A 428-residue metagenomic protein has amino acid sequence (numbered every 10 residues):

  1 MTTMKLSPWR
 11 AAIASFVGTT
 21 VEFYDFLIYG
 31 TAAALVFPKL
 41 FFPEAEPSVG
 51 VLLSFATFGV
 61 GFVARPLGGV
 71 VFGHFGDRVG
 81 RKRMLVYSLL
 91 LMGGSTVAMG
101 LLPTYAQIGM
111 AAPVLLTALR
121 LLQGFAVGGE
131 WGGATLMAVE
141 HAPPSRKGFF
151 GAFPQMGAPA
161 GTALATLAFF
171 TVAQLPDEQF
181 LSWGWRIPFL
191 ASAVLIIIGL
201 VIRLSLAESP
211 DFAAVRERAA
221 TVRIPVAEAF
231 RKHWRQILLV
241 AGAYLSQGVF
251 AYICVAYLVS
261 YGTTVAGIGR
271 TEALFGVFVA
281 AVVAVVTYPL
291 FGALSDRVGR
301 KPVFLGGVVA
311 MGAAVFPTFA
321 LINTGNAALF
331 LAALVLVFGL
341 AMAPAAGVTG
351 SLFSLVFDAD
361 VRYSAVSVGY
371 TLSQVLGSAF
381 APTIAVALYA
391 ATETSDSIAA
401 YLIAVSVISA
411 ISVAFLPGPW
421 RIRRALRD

Functional and structural regions predicted by a protein language model:
G30, W234-V283, G377-A381: Extracytoplasmic gate region of multi-pass secondary transporters
R78-L90, R297-V308: Cytoplasmic membrane-interface "Motif A"-like loop-to-helix N-cap segments of 12-TM Major Facilitator Superfamily
L90-G109, V309-G325: C-terminal ends and interior cores of transmembrane alpha-helices in multi-pass membrane transporters/permeases
F149-F170, Y370-A381: Glycine-rich segments within core transmembrane alpha-helices of 12-TM secondary carriers
A158-R203: Helix-loop-helix hairpin linking two adjacent transmembrane segments in secondary transporters
G199-L206, A404-D428: Multi-pass alpha-helical transporter architecture, strongest for 12-TM Major Facilitator/SLC carriers used
P302-V348: C-terminal transmembrane helical hairpin of 12-TM major facilitator-type secondary transporters
D360-A391: A late C-terminal transmembrane helix in Major Facilitator Superfamily
